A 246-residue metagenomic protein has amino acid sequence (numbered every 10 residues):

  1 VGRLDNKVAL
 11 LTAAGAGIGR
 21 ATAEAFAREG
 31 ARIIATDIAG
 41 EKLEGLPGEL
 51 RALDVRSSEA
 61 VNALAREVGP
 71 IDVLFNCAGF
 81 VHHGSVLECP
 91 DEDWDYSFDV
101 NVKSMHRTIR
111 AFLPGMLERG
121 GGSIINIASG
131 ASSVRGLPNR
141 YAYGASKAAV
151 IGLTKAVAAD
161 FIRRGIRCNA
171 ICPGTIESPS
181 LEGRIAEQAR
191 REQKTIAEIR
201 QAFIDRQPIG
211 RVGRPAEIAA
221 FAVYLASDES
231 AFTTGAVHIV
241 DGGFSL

Functional and structural regions predicted by a protein language model:
G15-A16: Conserved glycine-rich cofactor-binding loop
S85-V86, P90-F98, F203: Substrate-binding pocket helix/loop in short-chain dehydrogenase/reductase
I109, S146, T154: Active-site helix of classical SDR
P114, A159-D160, A231: Alpha-helical segment proximal to the catalytic Tyr-Lys
S129: Residue(s) in the substrate-gating loop at a strand-loop-helix junction that position the organic substrate next
I162, R167, T233-G235: Short, small/polar-rich loop/turn modules that mediate ligand/substrate recognition or access, typified
I209-V240, S245: C-terminal substrate-recognition "lid" of short-chain dehydrogenase/reductases
